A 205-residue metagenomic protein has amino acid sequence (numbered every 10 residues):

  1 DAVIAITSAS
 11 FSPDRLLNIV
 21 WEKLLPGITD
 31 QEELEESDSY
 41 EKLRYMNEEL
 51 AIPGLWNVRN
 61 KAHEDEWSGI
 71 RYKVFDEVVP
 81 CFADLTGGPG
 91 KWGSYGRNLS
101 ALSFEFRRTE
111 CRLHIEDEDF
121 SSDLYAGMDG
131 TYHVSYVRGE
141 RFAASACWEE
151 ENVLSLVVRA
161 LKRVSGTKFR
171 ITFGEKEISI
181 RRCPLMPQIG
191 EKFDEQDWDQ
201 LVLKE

Functional and structural regions predicted by a protein language model:
A2-Y125, T131-G139, A160-D199, L203-E205: Catalytic loop of the DD-peptidase/beta-lactamase superfamily, centered on the K-T-G motif and neighboring
C111, A144-A146: One face of beta-strands
A126, A146-C147: Short, surface-exposed loop motifs enriched in S/T, G, D/E and P with embedded aromatic residues
R141-A143, V153-S155, K168: Intrinsic-disorder/low-complexity, polar/charged segments enriched in Ser/Thr/Lys/Arg/Asp/Glu/Gln
S145, V158-R159: Intrinsically disordered, low-complexity transcriptional activation regions of bZIP and related transcription factors
W148-N152: Residue-level recognition of beta-strand termini and adjacent short loop/turns
